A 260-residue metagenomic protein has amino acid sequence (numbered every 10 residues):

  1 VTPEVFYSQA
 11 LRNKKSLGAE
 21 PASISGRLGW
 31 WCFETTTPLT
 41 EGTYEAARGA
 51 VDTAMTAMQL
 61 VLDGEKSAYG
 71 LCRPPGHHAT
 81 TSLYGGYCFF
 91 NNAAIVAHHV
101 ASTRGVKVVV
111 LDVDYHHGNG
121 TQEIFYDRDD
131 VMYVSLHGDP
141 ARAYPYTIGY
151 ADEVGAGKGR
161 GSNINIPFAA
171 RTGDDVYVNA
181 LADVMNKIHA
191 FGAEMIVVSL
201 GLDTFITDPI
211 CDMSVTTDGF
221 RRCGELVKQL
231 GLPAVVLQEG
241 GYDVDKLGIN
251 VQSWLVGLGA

Functional and structural regions predicted by a protein language model:
V1-A260: HDAC/HDAC-like amidohydrolase catalytic core signature
